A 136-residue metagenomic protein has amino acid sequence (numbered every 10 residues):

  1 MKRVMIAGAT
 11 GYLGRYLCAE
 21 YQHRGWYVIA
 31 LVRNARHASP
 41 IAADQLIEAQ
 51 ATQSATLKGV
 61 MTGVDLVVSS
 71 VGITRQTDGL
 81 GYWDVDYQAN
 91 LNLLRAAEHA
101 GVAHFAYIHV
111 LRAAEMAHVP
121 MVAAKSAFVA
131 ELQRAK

Functional and structural regions predicted by a protein language model:
K2-W26: N-terminal Rossmann NAD(P)H-binding glycine-rich loop of SDR-like oxidoreductase domains
R3, D65-L66, H104: Structural motif
A7, L31, S70-V71, F105-L111: SDR active-site strand-loop-helix element
Y16, E20, D78, A96 (+1 more regions): Rossmann-fold NAD(P)-dependent oxidoreductase module
W26-R33: Conserved glycine-rich Rossmann-like NAD(P)H-binding loop of the short-chain dehydrogenase/reductase
R36-A100, R112-A114: NAD(P)H-binding glycine-rich loop region in Rossmannoid oxidoreductase-like domains and their noncatalytic homologs
H99-H104, K136: A short helix->loop->beta-strand "cap" motif at the edges of active sites that frequently abuts
H118-K136: Active-site Tyr-X1-5-Lys
